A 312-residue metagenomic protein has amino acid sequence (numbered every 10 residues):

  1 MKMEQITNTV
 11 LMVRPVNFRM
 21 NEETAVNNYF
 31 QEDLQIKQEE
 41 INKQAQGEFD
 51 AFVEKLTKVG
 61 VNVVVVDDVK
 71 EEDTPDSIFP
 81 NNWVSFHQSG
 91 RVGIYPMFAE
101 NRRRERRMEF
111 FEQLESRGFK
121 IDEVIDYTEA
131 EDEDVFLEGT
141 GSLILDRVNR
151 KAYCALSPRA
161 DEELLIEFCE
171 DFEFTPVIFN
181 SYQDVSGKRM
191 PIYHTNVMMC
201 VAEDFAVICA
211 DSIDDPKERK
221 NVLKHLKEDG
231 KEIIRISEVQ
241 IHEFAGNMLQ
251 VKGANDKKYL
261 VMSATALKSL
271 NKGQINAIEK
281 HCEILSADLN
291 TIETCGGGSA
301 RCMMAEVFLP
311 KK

Functional and structural regions predicted by a protein language model:
M1-K312: The feature marks the mature, well-folded catalytic cores of soluble enzymes
